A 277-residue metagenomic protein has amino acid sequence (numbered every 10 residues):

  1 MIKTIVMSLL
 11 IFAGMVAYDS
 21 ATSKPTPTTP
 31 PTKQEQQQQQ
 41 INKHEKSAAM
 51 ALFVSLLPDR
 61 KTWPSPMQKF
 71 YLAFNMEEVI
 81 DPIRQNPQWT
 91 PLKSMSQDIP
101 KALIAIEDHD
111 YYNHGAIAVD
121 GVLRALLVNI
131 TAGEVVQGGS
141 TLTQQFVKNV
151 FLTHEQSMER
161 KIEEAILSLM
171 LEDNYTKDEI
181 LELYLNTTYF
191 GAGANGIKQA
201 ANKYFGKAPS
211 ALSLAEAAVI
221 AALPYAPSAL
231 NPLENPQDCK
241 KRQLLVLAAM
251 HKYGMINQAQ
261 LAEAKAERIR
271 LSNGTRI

Functional and structural regions predicted by a protein language model:
M1-I277: Juxtamembrane regions of bacterial inner-membrane/periplasmic proteins, predominantly the peptidoglycan biogenesis
